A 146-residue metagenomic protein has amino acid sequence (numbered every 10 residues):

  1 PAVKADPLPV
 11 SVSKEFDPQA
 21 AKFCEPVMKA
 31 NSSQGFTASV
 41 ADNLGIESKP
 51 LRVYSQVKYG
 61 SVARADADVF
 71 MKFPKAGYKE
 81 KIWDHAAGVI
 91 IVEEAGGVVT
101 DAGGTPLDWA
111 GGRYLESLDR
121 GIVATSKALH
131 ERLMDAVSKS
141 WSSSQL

Functional and structural regions predicted by a protein language model:
P1-A5: DPxDG-like acidic metal-binding loop motif
P9-L146: An extended, acidic
